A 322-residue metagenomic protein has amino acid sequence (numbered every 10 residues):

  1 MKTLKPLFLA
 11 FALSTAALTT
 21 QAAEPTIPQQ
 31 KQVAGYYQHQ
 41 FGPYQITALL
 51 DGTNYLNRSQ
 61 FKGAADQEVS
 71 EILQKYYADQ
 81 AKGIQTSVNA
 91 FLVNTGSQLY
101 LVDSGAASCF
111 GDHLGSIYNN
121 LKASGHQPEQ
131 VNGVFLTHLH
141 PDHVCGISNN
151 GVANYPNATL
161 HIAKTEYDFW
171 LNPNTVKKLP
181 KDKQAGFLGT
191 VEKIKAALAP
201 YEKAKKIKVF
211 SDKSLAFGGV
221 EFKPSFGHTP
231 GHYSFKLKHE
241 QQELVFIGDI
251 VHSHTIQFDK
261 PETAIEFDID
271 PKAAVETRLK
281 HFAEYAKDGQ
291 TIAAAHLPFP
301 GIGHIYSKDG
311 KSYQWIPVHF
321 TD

Functional and structural regions predicted by a protein language model:
M1-Q21: Gram-negative bacterial Sec-dependent N-terminal signal peptides
A23-Y36: Short acidic, Pro/Gly- and aromatic-enriched capping/linker segments at domain boundaries
E24-T26, G115, K122-H126, Q130 (+3 more regions): Metallo-beta-lactamase
A34, L139-G146, F169, L215 (+3 more regions): Active-site environment of divalent metal-dependent phosphoester hydrolases
G35-S124, S234-I250: Conserved beta-strand hairpin/beta-sheet module of binuclear metal-dependent hydrolase folds, prominently
D51-G52, S104-A107, L139, T165-E166 (+3 more regions): Active-site metal-binding loops of divalent metal-dependent hydrolases
A90, D112-H161: Active-site metal-binding motif and surrounding structural segment of the metallo-beta-lactamase
S234, E240-D322: Cap/insert and terminal regions of metallo-dependent hydrolase folds
